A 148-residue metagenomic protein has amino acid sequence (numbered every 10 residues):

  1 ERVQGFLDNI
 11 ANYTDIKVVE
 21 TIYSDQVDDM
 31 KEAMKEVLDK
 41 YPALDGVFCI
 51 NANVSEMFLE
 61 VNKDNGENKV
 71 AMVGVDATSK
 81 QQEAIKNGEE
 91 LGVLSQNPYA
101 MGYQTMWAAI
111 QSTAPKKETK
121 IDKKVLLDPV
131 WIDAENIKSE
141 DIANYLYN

Functional and structural regions predicted by a protein language model:
E1-Q4, D8, D29-K31, A77-Q81 (+1 more regions): Hydrophobic alpha-helical segments within soluble ligand-binding/sensing domains
F6, E20-E83: Hydrophobic alpha-helical
N9-I10, A100-N148: Hinge/cleft segment of the Venus flytrap/periplasmic-binding protein
N9-Y13, E36-K40, V61-N65, A84 (+4 more regions): Structured segments of extracytoplasmic/periplasmic soluble domains in secreted or envelope-associated proteins
D15-K17: Beta-strand initiation motifs
T21, N87-Y99: Short beta-strand elements at the ligand-binding edges of bilobed clamshell
I22-D25, D76, N97, D128-P129 (+1 more regions): Residues at the C-termini of beta-strands that transition into short coil/loop
T78-L91, V130-I132, D141-I142: Flexible loop/hinge segments that line or gate small-molecule binding clefts
